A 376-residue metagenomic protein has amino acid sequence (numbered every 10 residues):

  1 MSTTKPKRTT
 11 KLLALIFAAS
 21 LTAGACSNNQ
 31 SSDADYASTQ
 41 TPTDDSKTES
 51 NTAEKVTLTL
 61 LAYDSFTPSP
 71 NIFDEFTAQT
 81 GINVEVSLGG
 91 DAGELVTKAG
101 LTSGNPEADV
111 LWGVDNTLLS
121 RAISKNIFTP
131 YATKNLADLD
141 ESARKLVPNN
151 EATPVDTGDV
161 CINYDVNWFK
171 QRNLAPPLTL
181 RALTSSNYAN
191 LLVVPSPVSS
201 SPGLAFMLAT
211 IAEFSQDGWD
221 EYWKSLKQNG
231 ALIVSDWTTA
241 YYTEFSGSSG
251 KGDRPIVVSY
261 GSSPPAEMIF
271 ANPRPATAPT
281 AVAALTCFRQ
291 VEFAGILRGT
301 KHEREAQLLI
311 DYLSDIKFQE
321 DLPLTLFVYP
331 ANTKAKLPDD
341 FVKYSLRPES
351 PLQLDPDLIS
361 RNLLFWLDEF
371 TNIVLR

Functional and structural regions predicted by a protein language model:
T22-A25: C-terminal motif of bacterial Sec signal peptides marking the signal peptidase cleavage site
S27, Y36-A37, D44-R121, S249: Early extracytoplasmic/lumenal segment of secretory-pathway proteins
P106-L111, T129-V166, R181, L191-P197: A structural signal for short loop-to-beta-strand junctions that line the ligand-binding cleft of periplasmic/secreted
N116-I127, V147-A175, G203-E213, V291-G295: Periplasmic solute-binding protein
T129-A137, A152-T153, R181-T184, P255 (+3 more regions): Short beta-strand->loop
P202-L285: Ligand-binding pocket segment of bilobal, Venus flytrap-like solute-binding proteins
A294-Q353: Mature extracytoplasmic/periplasmic domains
D339-R376: Extracellular/periplasmic bilobal clamshell ligand-binding domains
